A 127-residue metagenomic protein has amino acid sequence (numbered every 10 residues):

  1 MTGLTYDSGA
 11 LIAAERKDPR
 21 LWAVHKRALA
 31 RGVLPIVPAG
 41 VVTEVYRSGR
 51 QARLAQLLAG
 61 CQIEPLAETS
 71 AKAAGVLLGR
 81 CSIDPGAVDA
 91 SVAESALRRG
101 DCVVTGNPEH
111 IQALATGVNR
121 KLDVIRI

Functional and structural regions predicted by a protein language model:
M1-V37, T43-A59: Short, well-structured N-terminal submotif of metal-dependent ribonuclease cores
G9-A10, G40, T69, E109: Alpha-helix/helix-capping structural signal
V37, P65, A87, T105-G106: Short beta-strand scaffold positions
E44, A73, A113-L114: Phosphate- and divalent-cation-binding pockets in alpha/beta enzyme and binding domains that engage nucleotide-derived
Q51-Q56, C81-S82, K121-D123: Short, hinge-like loop/turn segments at secondary-structure boundaries
C61-S82, A90, E94, P108: Acidic catalytic patch
G86-C102: Acidic, metal-associated active-site segment
L97-I127: Acidic, PIN/NYN-like endoribonuclease modules and their adjacent C-terminal/linker elements
